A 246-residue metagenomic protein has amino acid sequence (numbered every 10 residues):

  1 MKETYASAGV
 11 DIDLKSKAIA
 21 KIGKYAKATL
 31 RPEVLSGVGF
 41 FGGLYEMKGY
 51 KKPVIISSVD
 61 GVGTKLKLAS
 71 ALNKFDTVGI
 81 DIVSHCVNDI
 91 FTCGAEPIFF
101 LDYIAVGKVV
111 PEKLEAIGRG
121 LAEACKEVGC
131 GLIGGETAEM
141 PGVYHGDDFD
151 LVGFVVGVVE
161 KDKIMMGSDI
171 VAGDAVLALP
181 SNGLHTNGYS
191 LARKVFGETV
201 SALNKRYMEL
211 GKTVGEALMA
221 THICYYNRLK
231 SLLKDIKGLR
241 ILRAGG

Functional and structural regions predicted by a protein language model:
M1-I236, R240: Helix-biased detector of long, well-ordered alpha-helical tracts
L242-G246: Short, well-structured alpha-helical segments that form the helix of a local strand-helix-strand
